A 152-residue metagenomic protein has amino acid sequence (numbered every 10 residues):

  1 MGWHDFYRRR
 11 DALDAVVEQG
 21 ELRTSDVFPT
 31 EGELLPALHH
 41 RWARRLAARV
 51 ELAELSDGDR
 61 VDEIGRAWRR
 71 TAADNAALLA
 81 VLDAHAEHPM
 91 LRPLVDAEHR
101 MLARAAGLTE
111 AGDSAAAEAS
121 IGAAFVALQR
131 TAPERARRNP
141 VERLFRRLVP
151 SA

Functional and structural regions predicted by a protein language model:
M1-A15: Short, Lys/Arg-enriched anionic-surface-contact patches
H4, R8, V27, A53-S56 (+2 more regions): Non-transmembrane, amphipathic alpha-helical segments
D11, A15-Q19, D26, E33-L55 (+1 more regions): Alpha-helical structural segments
A15, E33, E63-A67, A116-A123: Amphipathic alpha-helical interaction segments
G32, H39-L46, A72-A76, E110 (+1 more regions): Short alpha-helix boundary/capping elements
E51-L78, A84: Hydrophobic alpha-helical connector segments
E87-G122: Amphipathic alpha-helical packing segments from all-alpha helical-bundle domains
I121-A152: C-terminal peripheral helix-coil segments that are non-catalytic and often amphipathic
